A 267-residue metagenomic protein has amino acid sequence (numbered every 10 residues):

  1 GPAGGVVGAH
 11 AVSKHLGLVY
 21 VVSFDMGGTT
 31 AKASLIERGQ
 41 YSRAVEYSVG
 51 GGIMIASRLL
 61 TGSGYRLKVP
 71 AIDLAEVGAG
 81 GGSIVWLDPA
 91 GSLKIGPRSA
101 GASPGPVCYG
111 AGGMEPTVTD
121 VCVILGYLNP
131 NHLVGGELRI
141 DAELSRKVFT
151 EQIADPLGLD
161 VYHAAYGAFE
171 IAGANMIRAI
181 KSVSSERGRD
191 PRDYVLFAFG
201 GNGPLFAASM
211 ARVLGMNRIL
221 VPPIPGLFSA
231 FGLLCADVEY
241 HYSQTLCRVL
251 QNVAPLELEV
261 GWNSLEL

Functional and structural regions predicted by a protein language model:
P2-L267: N-terminally biased helix-coil "hinge/interface" segments that flank
